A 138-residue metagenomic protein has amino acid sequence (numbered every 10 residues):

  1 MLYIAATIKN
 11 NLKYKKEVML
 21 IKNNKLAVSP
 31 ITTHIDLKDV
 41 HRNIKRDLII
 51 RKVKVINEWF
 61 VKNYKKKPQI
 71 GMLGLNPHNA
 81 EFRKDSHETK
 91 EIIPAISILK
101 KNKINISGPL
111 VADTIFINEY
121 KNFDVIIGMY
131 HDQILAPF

Functional and structural regions predicted by a protein language model:
M1-F138: Anion-binding alpha/beta catalytic cores of soluble intermediary-metabolism enzymes, centered on
